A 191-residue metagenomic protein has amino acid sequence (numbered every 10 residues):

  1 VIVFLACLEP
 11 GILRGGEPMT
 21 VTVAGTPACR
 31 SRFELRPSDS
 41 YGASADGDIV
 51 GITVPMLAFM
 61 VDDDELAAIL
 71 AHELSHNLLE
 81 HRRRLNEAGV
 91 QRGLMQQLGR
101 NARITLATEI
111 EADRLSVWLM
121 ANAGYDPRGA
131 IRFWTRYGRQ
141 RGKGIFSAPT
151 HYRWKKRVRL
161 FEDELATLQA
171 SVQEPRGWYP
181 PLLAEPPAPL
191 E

Functional and structural regions predicted by a protein language model:
V1-G11, R92: PDZ domains, with a preference for the canonical peptide-binding region formed by the helix
F4, E17-D39, D63, N77-E80 (+1 more regions): C-terminal capping/extension segments of zinc metalloprotease domains
L13-G15: Beta-strand-rich extracellular modules
S31-D63: Active-site scaffold of zinc-dependent metalloenzymes
S44, H76-T108: Membrane-embedded and juxtamembrane structural elements of multi-pass membrane proteins
I49, Q91-M95, D113: N-terminal alpha-helical segment
M56, V61-E65, E73-V90, G124-Y125: Catalytic Zn2+-binding segment of zinc metalloproteases
